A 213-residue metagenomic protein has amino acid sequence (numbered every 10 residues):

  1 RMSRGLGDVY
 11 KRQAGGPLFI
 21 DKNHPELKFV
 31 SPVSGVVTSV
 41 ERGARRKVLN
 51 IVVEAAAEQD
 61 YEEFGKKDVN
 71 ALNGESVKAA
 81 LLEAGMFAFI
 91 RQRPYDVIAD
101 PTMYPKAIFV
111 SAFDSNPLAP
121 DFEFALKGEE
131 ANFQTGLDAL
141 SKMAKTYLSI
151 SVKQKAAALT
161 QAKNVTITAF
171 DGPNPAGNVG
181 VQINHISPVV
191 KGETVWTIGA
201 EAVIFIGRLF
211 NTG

Functional and structural regions predicted by a protein language model:
R1-Y10: Single conserved hydrophobic/aromatic residue that forms the stacking wall/gate of nucleotide- or nucleobase-binding
R4, F19, S39-G43: Terminal-proximal segments
R12, I20-N23, Q92-R93: Short secondary-structure boundary micro-motifs
R12-G15, H24, K28-S39: Generic structural motif
D21-P32, R46-N50, Y61: Short, Lys/Arg- and Gly-enriched loop/turn segments at beta-strand edges
E41-G213: Buried, small/hydrophobic-residue-enriched core segments of structured protein domains
